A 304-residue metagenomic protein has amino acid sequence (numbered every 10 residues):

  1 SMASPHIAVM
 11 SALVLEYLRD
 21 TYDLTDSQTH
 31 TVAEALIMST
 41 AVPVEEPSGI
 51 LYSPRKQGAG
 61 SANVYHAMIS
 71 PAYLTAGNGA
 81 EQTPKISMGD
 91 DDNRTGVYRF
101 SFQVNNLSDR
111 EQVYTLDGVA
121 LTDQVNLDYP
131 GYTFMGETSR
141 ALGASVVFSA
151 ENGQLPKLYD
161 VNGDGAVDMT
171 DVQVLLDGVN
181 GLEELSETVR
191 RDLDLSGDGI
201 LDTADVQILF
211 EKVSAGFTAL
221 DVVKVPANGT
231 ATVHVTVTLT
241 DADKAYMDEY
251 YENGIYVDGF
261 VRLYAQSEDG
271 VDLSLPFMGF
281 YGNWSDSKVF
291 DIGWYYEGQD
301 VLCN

Functional and structural regions predicted by a protein language model:
S1-G49, A245, Y251: Hydrolase catalytic cores
D23-L24, D91-N93, G163, D248-N253: Short consensus segments that form the blades of beta-propeller domains, in both extracellular/periplasmic
D26-P84, N105-D128, Y264, S285-K288: Catalytic cores of secreted or luminal carbohydrate-active enzymes
E34, R99, Y256-F260: Short, conserved beta-strand segments of beta-strand-rich sandwich/propeller modules, principally
V64-Q112, Y129-P130, T138-S139, G153-L158 (+2 more regions): Beta-sheet-dominated interaction scaffolds and their linkers
L74-K85, D109-P156, E211-M247: Surface-exposed binding patches on compact interaction domains or structured appendages
N152-T218: Cellulosome-associated attachment modules in secreted, modular CAZymes
A242-S287: Terminal connector regions
